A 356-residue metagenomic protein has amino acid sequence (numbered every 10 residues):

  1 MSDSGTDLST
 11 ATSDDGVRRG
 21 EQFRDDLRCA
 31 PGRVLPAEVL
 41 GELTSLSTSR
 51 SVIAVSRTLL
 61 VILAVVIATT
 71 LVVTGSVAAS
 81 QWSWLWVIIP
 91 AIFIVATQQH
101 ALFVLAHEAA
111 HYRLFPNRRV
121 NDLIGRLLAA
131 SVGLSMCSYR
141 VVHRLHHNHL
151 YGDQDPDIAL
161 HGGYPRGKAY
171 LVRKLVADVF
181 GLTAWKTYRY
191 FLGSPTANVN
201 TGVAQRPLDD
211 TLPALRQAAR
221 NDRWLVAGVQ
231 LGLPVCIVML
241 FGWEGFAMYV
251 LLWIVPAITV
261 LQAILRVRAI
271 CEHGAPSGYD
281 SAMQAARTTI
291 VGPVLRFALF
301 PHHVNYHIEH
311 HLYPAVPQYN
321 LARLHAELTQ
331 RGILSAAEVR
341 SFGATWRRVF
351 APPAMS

Functional and structural regions predicted by a protein language model:
M1-A96, S131-L251, Q318-S356: Non-catalytic, topology-defining segments of multipass membrane proteins
V65, A110, L114-F115, D280 (+1 more regions): Active-site-flanking alpha-helical
I94-A106, S135-Y139, T183-T187, W253-S281: Transmembrane alpha-helical segments that form the membrane-embedded catalytic/substrate-channel core of multi-pass
A101-H111, Y139-Y151, R268-A275, F300-V316: Histidine-centered catalytic micro-motifs
V104-I124, Y151-G162: Aspartate-rich (DDxxD/NDxxD/DxxxD) Mg2+/diphosphate-binding motifs and their adjoining helix-loop segments
R118-L128, Y279-G292: Membrane-cytosol interface motif
V120, I124, K168, V172 (+2 more regions): Alpha-helical membrane-protein architecture signal
L127, D210-P213, A286-H303: Cytosolic juxtamembrane regulatory segments of multi-pass membrane proteins
